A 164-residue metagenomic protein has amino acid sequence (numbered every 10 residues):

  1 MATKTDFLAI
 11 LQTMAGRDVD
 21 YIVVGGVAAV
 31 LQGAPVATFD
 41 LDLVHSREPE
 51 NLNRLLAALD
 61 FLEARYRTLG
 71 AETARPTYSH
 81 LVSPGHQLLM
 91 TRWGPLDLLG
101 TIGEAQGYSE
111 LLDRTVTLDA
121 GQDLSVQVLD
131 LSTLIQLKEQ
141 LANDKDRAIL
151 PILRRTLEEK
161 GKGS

Functional and structural regions predicted by a protein language model:
M1-S164: Compositionally biased terminal segments of proteins
